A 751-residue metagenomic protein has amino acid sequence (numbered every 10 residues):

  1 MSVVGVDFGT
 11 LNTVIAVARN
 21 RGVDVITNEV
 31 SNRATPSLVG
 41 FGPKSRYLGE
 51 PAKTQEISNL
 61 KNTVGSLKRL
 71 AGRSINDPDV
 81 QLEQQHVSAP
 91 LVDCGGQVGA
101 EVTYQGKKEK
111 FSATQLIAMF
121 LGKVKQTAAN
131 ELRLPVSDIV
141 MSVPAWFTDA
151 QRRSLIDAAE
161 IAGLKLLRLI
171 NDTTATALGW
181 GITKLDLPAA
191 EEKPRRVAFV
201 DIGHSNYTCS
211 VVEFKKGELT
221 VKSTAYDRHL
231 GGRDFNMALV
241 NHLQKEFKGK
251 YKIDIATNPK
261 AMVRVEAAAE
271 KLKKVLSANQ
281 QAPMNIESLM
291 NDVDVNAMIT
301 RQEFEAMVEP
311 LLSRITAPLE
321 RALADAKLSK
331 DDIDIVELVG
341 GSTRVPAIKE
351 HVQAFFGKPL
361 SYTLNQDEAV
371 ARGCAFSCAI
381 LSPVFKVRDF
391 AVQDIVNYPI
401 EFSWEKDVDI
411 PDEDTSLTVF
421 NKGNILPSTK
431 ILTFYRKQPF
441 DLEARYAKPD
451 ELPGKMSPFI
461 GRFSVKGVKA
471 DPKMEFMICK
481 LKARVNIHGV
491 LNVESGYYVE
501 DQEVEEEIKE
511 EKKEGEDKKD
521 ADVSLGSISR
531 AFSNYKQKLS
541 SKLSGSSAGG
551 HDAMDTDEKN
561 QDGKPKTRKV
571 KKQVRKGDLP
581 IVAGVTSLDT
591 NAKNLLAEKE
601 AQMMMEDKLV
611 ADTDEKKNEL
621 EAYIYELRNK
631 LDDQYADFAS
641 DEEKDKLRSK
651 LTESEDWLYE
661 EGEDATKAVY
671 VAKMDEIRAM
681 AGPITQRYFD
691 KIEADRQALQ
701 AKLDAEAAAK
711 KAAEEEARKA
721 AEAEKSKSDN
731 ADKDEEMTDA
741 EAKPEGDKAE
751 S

Functional and structural regions predicted by a protein language model:
M1-L82, P90, Y104-K110, T114 (+2 more regions): Oxyanion-binding/catalytic loops of NTP- or PPi-dependent enzymes
H86: Conserved thiamine diphosphate
Q97: Glycine-rich phosphate/pyrophosphate-binding loop and adjacent beta-alpha nucleotide/cofactor-binding cores
E101: Conserved phosphate-interacting/catalytic interface
